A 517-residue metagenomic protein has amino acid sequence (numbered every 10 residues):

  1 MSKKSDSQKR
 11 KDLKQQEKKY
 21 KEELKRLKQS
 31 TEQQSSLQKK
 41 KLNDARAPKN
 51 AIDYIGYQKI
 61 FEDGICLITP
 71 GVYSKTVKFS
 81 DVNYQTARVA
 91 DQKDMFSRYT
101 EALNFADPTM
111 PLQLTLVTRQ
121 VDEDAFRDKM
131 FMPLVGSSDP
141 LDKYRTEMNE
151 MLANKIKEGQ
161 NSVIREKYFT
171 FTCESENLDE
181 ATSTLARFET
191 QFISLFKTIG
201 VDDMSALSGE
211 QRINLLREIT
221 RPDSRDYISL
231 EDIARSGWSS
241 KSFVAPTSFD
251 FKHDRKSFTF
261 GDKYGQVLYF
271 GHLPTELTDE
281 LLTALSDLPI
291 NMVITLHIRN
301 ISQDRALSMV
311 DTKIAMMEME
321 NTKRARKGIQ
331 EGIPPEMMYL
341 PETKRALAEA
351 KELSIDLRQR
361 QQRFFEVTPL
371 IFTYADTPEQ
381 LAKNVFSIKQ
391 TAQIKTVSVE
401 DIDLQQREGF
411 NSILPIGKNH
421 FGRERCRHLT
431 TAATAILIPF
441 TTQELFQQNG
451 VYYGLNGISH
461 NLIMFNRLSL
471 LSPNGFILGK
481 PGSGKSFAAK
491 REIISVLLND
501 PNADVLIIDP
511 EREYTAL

Functional and structural regions predicted by a protein language model:
S2-F440: Extended, folded cores of ATP/NTP-driven motor/assembly subunits in large transport and secretion machines
D63, V82, V89-Q92, S97-N104 (+2 more regions): Glycine-rich phosphate-binding loop of nucleotide-binding enzymes
N419-S469: Glycine-rich nucleotide cofactor-binding entry segment
